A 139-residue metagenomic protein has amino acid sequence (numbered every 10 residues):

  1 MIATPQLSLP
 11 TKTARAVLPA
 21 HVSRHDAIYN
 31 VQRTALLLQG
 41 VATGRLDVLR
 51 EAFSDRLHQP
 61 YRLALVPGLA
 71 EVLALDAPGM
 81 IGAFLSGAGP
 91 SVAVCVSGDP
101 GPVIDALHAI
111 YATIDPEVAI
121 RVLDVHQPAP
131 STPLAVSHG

Functional and structural regions predicted by a protein language model:
M1-A64: Active-site rim beta-loop-alpha module in soluble metabolic enzymes
V41-G139: Glycine-rich, charge-dense phosphate/pyrophosphate-binding loop(s) and the adjacent flexible "lid"/catalytic subdomain
